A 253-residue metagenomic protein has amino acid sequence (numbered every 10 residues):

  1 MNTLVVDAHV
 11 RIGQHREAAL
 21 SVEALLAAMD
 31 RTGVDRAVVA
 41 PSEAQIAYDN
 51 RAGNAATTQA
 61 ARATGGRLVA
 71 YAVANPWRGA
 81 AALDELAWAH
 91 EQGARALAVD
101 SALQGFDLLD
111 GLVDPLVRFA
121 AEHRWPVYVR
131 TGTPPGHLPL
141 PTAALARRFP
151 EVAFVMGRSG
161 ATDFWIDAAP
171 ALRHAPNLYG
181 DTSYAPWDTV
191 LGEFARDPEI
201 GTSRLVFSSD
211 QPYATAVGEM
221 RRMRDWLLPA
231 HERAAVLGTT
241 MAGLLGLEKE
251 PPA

Functional and structural regions predicted by a protein language model:
M1-A8, A19-R36, T202-R204, V217-A253: Mid-to-C-terminal alpha-helical segments outside catalytic/metal-binding sites
V5-A8, V38-P41, Y71-V73, A98 (+3 more regions): Active-site neighborhood of phospho(di)ester-bond hydrolases with catalytic His/Asp-centered motifs
V5-G13, T131: Histidine-centered catalytic micro-motifs
H9, M29, T57, A61 (+8 more regions): Conserved, mostly hydrophobic/aromatic
G13-H15, A44-A47, P76-A80, Q104 (+4 more regions): Active-site environment of divalent metal-dependent phosphoester hydrolases
A24-A28, G53-A60, E85-A89, L112-L116 (+4 more regions): A general structural detector for well-ordered alpha-helical segments in enzyme core domains, enriched
D35-R36, A44, Y48-P126, H174 (+1 more regions): Active-site gating/metal-coordination segments in enzymes
A96, L109-V206: Catalytic pocket-lining loop regions of alpha/beta-barrel enzymes, especially the amidohydrolase/enolase/GH5 lineages
